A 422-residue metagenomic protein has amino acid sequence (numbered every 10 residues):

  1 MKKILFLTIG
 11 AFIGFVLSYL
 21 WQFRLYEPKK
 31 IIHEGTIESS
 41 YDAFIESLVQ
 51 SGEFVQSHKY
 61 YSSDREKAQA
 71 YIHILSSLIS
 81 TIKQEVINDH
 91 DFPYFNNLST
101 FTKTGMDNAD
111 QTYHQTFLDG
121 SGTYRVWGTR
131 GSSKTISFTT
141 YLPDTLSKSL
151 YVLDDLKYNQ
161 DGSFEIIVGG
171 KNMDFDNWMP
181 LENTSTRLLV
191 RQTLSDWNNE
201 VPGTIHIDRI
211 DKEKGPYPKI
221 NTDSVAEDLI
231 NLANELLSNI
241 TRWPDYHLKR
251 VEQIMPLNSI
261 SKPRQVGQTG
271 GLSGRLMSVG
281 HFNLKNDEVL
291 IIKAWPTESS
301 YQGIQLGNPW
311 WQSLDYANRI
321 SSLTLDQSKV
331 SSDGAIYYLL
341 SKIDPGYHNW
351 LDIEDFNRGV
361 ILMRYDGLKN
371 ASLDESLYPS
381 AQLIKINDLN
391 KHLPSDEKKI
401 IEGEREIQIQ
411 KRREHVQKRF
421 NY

Functional and structural regions predicted by a protein language model:
M1-S18: N-terminal Sec-pathway targeting helices
G14-Y422: A compositional/structural signature for long, glycine/proline-rich flexible linkers and loops on extracytoplasmic
